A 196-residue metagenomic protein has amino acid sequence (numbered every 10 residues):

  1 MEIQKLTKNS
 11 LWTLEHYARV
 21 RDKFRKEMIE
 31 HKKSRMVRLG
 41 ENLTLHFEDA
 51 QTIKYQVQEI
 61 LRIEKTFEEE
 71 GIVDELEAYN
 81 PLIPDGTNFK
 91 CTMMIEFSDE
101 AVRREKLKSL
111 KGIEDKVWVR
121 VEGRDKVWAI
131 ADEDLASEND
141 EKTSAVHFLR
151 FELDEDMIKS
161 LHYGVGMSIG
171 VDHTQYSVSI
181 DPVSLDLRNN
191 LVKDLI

Functional and structural regions predicted by a protein language model:
M1-N88, E96-I196: Long, contiguous binding/interaction regions
